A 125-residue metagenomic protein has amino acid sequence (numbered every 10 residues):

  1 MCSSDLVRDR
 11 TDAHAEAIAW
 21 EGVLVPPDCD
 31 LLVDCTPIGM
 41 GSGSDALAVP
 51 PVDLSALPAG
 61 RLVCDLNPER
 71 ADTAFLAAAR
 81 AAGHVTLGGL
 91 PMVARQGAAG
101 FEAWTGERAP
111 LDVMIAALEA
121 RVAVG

Functional and structural regions predicted by a protein language model:
M1-S3: Short, small-residue-biased leader/transition segments that mark boundaries at the very start of proteins
L6-V7: Short alpha-helix adjacent to the SAM-binding motif of class I
D12-T86: Rossmann-like adenosine-cofactor binding region
G60-L62, L66-G125: Adenosine-phosphate binding glycine-rich loop
